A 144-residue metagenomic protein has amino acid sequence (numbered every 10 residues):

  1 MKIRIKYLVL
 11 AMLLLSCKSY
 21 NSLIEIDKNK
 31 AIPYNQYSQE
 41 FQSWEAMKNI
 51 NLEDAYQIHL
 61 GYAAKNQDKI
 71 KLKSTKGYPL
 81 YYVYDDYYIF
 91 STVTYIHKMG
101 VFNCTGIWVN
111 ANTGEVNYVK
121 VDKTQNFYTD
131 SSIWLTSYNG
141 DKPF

Functional and structural regions predicted by a protein language model:
K2-L10: Sec-dependent signal peptide recognition, specifically the positively charged N-region followed immediately by
L15-S16: C-terminal motif of bacterial Sec signal peptides marking the signal peptidase cleavage site
Y20-Y78, W134, Y138-P143: Short, non-transmembrane alpha-helical segments in secretory-pathway proteins
I70-D122: Exposed beta-strand-loop-beta-strand "reactive/processing" segments of non-cytosolic proteins
E115-F144: C-terminal partner/receptor-binding element of secreted or periplasmic proteins
